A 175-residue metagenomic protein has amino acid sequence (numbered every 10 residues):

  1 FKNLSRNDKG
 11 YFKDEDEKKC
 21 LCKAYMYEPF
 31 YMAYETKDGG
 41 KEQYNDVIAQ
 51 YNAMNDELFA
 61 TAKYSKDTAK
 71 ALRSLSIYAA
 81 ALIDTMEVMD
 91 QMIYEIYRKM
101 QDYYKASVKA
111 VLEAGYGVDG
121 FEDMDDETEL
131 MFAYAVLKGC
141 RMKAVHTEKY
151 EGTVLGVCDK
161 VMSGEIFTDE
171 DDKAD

Functional and structural regions predicted by a protein language model:
F1, Y34-A49, T85-V108, G139-G156: Structural helix-adjacent loops and short alpha-helical linkers that scaffold large soluble proteins
F1-K70: Extended ligand-binding groove/face enriched in aromatic
F1-L4, G10-K13, K18, G117-D175: CBM-like carbohydrate-recognition segments
K2, E28, M32, N45-N55 (+6 more regions): Non-transmembrane alpha-helical segments in soluble domains of secreted/periplasmic/extracellular proteins
K19-T36, K70-E87, D125-R141, D175: Well-ordered alpha-helical segments within folded domains of soluble proteins
K37-D38, A114, G164: Alpha-helical structural context
V47-E122: Active-site cradle of extracellular carbohydrate-active enzymes
